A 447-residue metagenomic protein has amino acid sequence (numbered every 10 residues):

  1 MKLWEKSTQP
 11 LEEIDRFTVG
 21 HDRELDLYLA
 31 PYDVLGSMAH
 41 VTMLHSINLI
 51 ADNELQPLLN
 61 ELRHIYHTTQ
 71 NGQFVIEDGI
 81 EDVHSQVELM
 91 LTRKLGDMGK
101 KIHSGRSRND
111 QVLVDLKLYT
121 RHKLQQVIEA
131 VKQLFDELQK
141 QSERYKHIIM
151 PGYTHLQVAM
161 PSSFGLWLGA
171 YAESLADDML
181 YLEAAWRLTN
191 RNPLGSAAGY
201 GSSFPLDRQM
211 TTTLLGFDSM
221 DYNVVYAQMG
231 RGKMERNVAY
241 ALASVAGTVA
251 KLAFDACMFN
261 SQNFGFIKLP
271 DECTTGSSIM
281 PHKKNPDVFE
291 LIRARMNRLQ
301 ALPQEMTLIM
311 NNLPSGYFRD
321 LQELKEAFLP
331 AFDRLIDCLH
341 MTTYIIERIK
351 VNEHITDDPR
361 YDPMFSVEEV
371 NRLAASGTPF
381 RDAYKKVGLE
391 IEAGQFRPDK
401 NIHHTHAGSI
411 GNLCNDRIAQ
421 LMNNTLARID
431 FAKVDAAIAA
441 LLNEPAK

Functional and structural regions predicted by a protein language model:
M1-G201, L206-R208, T212, S219 (+4 more regions): A helix-coil-helix interface module used to build multimeric assemblies and to scaffold catalytic/cofactor sites
M1-G36, D97-M98, G265, M280-K447: Glycine-rich cofactor/substrate-binding loops
H40, E61, I65-T68, M90 (+13 more regions): Generic, well-ordered alpha-helical scaffold segments in large soluble proteins
T42-I50, L166, R236-S244, E369-S376: Short, well-ordered beta-strand elements within core beta-sheets of diverse protein domains
L44-L49, D110, Y200-L206, A227-Q228 (+3 more regions): Short, exposed beta-strand "edge-strand" segments with a Pro/Gly-rich flavor and a Y/T-containing core
L58-L59, L215, D271-C273, V387-G394: A general structural motif at alpha-helix termini
K117-L124, I128-E129, E143, P151 (+5 more regions): Charged, flexible cofactor/metal-binding loops and thiol motifs
